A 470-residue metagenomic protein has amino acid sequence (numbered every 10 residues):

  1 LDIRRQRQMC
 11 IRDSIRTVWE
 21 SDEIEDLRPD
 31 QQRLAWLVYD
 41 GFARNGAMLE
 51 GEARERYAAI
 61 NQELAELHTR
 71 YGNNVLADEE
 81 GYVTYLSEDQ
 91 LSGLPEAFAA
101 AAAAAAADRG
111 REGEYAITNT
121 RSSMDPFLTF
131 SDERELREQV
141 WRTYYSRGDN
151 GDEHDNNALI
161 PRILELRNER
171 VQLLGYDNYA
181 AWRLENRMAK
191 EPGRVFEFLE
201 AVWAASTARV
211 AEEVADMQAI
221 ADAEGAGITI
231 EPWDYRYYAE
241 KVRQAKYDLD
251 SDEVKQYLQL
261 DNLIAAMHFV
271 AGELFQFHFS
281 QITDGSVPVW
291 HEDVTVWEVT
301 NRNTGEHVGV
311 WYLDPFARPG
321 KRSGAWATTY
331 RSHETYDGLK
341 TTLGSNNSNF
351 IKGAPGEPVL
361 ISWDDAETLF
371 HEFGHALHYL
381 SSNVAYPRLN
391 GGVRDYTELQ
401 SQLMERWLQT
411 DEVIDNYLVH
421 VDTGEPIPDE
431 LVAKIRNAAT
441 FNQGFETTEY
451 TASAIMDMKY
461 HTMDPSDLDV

Functional and structural regions predicted by a protein language model:
D2-R7, I11: Single conserved hydrophobic/aromatic residue that forms the stacking wall/gate of nucleotide- or nucleobase-binding
E25-D26, D30-H68, V75: Extended, charged alpha-helical coiled-coil/arm scaffolds that mediate oligomerization and mechanical coupling in large
D30, L34-W36, E63-T69, N73-T118 (+3 more regions): Active-site-proximal, well-structured secondary-structure segments within enzyme catalytic domains
L37, G46-I60, R147-W182: A conserved hydrophobic secondary-structure block that centers on an alpha-helix together with its immediately flanking
N168, W363-L380, S401: Active-site recognition of the HExxH zinc-binding catalytic motif
Y176-D177, G374-P387: Catalytic Zn2+-binding segment of zinc metalloproteases
F350-F370: Short pre-active-site segment immediately N-terminal to the catalytic Zn-binding motif
S382-Q409: The catalytic-center signature of Zn2+-dependent metalloproteases
